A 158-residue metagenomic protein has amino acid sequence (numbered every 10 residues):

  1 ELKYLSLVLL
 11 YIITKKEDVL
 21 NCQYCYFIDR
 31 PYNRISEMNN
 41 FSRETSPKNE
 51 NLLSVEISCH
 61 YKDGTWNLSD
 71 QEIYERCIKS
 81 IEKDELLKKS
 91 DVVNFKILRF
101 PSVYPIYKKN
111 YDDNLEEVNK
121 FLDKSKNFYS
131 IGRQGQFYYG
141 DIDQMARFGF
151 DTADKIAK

Functional and structural regions predicted by a protein language model:
E1-L87, L98, E117-F121: Mid-domain catalytic core of redox enzymes that form a hydrophobic substrate pocket/lid adjacent to a catalytic redox
I35, S90-K96, F128: Generic beta-strand hydrophobic packing signal
E37-K48, F100-F137: FAD-binding beta-loop-beta segment adjacent to the flavin cofactor pocket
N67-Q71, K108, I142-D143: Conserved strand-to-helix beginnings and helix N-cap segments that scaffold or border functional pockets
K83-V93, K158: Surface-exposed helix-capping loop/turn segments at secondary-structure junctions
N94-S102, A157-K158: Active-site-proximal substrate-binding core of FAD-dependent oxidoreductases
F128-A157: A conserved FAD-binding loop/helix module that cradles the flavin
